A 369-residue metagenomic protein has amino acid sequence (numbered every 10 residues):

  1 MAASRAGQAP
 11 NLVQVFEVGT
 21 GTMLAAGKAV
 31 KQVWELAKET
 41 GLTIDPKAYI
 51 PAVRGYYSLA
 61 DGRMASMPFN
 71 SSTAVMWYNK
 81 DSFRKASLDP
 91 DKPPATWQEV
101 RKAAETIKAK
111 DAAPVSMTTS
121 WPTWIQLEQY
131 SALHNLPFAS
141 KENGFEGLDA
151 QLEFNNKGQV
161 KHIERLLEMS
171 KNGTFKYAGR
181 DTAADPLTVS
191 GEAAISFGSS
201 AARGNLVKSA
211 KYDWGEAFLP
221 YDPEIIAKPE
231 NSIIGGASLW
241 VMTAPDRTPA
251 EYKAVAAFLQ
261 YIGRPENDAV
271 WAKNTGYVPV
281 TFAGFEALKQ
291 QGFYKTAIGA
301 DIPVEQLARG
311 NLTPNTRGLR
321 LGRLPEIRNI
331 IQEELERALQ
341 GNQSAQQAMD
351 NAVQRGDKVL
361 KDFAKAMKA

Functional and structural regions predicted by a protein language model:
M1-Y49, K85-A95, L187, A194-I195 (+3 more regions): Extracytoplasmic "Venus flytrap"/periplasmic binding protein-like
A2, G62, R84-A86, E164 (+3 more regions): Extracytoplasmic/periplasmic substrate-recognition and gating elements
F16-Y78, R101, E128-A132, G215-F218 (+2 more regions): Hinge/lid segment of periplasmic solute-binding proteins
V18, A95-R101, K176-V189: Short helix-initiation/N-cap motifs at beta->coil->alpha
W34-Y49, P93, L136-K161, K208-S209 (+4 more regions): Short, solvent-exposed loop/beta-turn-alpha elements that line the ligand-binding surface or hinge of extracytoplasmic
S58-F69, A74, R84, Q98-Q151 (+1 more regions): Extracytoplasmic/periplasmic solute-binding protein
R101-E105, F145-A178: Glycine-centered hinge/linker elements that transmit conformational signals in sensory and ligand-binding systems
K273-E333, R337, K365-A369: Long, aromatic- and glycine/proline-rich binding clefts that accommodate carbohydrate-like moieties
